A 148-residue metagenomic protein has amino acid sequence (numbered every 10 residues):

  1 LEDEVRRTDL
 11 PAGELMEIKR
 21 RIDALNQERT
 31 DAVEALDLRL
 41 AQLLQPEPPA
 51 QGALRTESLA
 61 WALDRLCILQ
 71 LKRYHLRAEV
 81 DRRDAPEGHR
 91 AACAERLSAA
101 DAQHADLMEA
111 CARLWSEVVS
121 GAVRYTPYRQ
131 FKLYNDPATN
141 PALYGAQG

Functional and structural regions predicted by a protein language model:
L1-G148: Anionic, Ser/Thr-rich low-complexity intrinsically disordered regions
